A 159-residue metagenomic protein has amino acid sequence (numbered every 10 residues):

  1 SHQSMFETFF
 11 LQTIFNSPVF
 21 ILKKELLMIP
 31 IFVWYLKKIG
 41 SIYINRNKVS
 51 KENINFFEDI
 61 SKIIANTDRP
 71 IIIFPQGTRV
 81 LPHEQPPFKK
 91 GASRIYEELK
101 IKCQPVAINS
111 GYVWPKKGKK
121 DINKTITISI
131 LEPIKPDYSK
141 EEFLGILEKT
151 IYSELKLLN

Functional and structural regions predicted by a protein language model:
S1-V49: Catalytic core of membrane glycerolipid acyltransferases/transacylases, capturing the structured, soluble-facing
T13, I54-N159: Non-catalytic C-terminal accessory region of glycerolipid acyltransferases and related lyso-lipid remodeling enzymes
